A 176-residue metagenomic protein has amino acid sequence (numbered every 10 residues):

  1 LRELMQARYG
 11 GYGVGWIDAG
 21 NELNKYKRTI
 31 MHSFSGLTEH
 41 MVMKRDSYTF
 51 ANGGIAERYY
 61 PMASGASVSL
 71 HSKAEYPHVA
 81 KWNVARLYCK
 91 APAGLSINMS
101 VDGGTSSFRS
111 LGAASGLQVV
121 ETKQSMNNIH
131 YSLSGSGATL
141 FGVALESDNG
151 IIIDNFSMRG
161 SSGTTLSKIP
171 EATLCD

Functional and structural regions predicted by a protein language model:
L1-V101, T105-D176: Conserved SGNH/GDSL esterase-like catalytic core that processes O-acyl groups on lipids and polysaccharides
